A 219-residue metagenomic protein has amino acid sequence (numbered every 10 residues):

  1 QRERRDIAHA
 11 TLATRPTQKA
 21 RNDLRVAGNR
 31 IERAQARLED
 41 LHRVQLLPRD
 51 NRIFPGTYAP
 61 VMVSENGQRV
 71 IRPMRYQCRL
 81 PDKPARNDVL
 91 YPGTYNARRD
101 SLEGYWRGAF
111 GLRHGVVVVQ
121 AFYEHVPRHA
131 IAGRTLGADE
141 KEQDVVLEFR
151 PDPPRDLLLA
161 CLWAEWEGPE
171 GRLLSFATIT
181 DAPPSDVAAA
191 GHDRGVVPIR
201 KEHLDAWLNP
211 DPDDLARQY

Functional and structural regions predicted by a protein language model:
Q1-Y219: Short linear sequence motif anchored by a di-proline
